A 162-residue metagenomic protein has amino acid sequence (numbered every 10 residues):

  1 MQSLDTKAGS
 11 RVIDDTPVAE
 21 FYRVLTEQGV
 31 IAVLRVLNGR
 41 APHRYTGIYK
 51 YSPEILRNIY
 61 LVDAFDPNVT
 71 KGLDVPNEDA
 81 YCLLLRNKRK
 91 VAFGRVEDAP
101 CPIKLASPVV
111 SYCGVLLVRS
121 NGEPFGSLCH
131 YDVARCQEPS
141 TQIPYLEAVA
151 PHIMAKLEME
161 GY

Functional and structural regions predicted by a protein language model:
M1-L73, A148, M159-Y162: Intrinsically disordered, low-complexity terminal regulatory regions
Y45, G114, S127: Short hydrophobic/aromatic beta-strand element in the GNAT-like acyltransferase core that lines or flanks the acyl-donor
N68-V91: Acidic/proline- and glycine-rich, intrinsically disordered low-complexity segments that serve as regulatory linkers
G94-S111: Signal-transducing coupling segments at domain and membrane junctions
S111-N121: A short, aliphatic-rich beta-strand micro-motif
N121-D132: Sensory beta-strand/linker motifs that couple input domains to effectors
Y131-Y162: Juxtadomain coupling helices with adjacent low-complexity linkers
